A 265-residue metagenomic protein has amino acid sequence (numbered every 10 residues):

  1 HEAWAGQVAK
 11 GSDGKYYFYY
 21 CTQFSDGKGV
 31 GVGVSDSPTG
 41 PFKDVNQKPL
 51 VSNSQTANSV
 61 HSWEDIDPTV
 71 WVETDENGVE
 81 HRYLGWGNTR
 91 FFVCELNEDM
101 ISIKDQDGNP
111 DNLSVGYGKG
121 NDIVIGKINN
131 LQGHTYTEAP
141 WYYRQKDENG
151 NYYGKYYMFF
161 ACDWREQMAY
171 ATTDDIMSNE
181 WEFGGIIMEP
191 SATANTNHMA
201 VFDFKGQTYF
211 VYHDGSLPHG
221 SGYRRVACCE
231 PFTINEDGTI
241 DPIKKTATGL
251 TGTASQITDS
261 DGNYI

Functional and structural regions predicted by a protein language model:
H1-I265: Carbohydrate-active catalytic/glycan-binding domains of CAZyme proteins, especially the secreted or lumenal ectodomains
